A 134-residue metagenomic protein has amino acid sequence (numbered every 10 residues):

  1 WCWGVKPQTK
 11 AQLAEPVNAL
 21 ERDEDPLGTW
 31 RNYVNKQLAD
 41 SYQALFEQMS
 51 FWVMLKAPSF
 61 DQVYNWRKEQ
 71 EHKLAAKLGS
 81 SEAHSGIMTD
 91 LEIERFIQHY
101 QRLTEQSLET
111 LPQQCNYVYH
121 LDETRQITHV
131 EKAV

Functional and structural regions predicted by a protein language model:
C2-V134: Conserved NTP phosphate-binding and transfer environment spanning the P-loop NTPase/kinase superfamily
